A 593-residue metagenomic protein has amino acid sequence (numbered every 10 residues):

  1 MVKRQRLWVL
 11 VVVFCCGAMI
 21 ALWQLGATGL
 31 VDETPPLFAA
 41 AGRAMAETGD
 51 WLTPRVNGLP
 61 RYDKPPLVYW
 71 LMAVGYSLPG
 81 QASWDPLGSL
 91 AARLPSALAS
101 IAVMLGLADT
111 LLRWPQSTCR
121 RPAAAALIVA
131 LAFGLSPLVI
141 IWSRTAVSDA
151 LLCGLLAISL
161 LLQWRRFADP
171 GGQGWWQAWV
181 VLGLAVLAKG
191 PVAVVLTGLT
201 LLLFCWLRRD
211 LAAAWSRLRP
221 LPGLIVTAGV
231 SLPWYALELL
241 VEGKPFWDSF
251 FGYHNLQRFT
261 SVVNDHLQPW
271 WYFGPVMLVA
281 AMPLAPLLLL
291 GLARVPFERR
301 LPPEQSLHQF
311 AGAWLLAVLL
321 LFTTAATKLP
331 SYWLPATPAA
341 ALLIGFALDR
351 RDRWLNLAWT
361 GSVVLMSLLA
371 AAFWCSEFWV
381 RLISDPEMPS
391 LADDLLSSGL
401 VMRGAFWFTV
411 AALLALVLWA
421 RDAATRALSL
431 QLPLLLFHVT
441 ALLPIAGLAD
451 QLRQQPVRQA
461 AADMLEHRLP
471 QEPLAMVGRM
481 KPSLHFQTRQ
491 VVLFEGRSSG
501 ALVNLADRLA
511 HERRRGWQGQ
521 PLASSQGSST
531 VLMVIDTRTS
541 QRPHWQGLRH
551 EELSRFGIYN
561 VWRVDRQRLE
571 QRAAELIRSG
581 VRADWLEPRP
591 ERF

Functional and structural regions predicted by a protein language model:
M1-L357, S376, F556-I558, W562 (+1 more regions): Membrane-integral, polyisoprenol-dependent glycosyltransferases of the GT-C/oligosaccharyltransferase superfamily
W176, R294-F593: Membrane-embedded architecture of ER/inner-membrane glycosylation machinery
